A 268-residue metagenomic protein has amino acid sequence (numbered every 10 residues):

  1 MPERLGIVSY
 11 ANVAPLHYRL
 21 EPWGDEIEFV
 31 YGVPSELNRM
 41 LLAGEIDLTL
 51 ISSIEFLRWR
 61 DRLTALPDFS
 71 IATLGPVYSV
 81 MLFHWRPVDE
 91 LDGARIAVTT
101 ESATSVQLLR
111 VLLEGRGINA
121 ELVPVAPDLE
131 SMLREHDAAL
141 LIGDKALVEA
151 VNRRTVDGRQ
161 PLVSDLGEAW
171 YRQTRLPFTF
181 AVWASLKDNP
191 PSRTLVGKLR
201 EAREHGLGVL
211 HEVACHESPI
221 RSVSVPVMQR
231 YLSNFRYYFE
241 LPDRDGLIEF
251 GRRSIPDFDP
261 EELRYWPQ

Functional and structural regions predicted by a protein language model:
M1-P22, G32, Y78-M132, H136 (+2 more regions): Bilobed "Venus flytrap"/periplasmic-binding protein-like clamshell domains and structurally analogous long
Y10-V13, V33-P34, E45-R62, P67-F69 (+2 more regions): Beta->alpha turn/N-cap motifs
E26, L42-I51, I118, R134-L141: Alpha-to-beta junction loops
L37-M40, D128-E130: Short, hydrophobic alpha-helical packing/hinge segments within bilobed ligand-binding/sensory domains
F69-V88, R172-D188: Hydrophobic/proline-rich hinge and linker segments of small-molecule sensing/allosteric domains, predominantly
P124-H216: Pocket-lining segment of extracytoplasmic ligand-binding domains
N189-R253: Secondary-structure end/capping motifs
R244, G251-Q268: Long, low-complexity C-terminal extensions of enzymes
